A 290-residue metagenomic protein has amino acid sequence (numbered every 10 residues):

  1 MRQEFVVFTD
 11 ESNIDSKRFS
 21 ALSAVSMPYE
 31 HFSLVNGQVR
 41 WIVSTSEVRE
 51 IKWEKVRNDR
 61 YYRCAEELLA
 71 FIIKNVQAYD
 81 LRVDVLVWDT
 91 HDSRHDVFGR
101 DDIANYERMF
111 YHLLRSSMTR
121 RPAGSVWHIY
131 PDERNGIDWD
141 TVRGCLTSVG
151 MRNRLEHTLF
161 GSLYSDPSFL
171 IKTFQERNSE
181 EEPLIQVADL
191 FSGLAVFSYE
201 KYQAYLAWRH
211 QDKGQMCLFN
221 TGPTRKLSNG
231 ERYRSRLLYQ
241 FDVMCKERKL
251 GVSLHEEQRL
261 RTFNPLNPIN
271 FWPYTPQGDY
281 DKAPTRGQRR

Functional and structural regions predicted by a protein language model:
M1-R290: Phosphate-ester processing/binding pockets and catalytic centers
